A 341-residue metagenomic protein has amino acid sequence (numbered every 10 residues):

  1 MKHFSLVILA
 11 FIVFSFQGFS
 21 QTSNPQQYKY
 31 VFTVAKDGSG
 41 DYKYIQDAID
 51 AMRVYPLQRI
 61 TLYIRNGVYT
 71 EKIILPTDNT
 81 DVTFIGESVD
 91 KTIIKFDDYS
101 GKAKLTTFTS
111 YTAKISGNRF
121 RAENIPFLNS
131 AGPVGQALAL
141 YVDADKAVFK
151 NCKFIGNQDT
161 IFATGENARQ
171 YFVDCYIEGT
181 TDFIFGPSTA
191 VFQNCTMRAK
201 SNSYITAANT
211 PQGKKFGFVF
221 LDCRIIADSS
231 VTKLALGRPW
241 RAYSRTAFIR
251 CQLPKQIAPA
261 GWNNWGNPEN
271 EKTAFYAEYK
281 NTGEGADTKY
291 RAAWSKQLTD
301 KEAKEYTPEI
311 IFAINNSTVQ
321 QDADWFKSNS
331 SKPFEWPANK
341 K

Functional and structural regions predicted by a protein language model:
M1-P25: Bacterial Sec-dependent N-terminal signal peptides
T22-K341: Sequence-level preference for short, compositionally simple segments enriched in small aliphatic or small polar residues
